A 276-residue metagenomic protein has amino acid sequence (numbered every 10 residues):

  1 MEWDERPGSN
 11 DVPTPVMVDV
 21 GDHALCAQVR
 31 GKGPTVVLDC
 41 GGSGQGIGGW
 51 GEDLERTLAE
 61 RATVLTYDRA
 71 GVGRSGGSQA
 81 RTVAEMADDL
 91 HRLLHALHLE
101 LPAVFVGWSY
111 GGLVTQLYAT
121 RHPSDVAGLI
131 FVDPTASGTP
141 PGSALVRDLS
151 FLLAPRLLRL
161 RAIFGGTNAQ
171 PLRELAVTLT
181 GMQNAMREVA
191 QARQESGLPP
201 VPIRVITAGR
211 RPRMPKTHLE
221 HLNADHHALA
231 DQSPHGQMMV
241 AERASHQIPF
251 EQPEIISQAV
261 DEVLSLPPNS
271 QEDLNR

Functional and structural regions predicted by a protein language model:
D4-A24: N-terminal cap/lid segment of alpha/beta-hydrolase-fold proteins
V18-G76, V260: Conserved HGGG/HGGXW glycine-rich cap/lid loop of the alpha/beta-hydrolase fold
T66-V106: Active-site loop/oxyanion-hole signature of alpha/beta-hydrolase fold enzymes
R69-V72, G77, P134, A208-R210 (+1 more regions): Active-site loop/turn elements of alpha/beta-hydrolase fold enzymes, especially the short glycine-/histidine-rich
L101-P140: Conserved hydrolase catalytic core segment
L129-A162: Flexible "cap/lid" loop of the alpha/beta hydrolase fold
G165-A244: Conserved serine/cysteine hydrolase catalytic core
P234-R276: Catalytic active-site module of serine/aspartate enzymes centered on a nucleophile-bearing elbow/loop
